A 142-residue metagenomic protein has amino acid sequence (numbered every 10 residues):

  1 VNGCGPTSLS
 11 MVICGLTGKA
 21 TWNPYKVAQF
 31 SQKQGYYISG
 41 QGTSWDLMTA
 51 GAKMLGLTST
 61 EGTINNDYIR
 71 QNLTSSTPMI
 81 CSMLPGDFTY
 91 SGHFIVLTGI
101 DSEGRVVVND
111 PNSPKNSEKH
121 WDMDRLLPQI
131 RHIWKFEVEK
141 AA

Functional and structural regions predicted by a protein language model:
V1: Extracytoplasmic cell-surface/polysaccharide-interacting catalytic and binding patches
S8-I13: Buried hydrophobic packing segments
C14, G18-A141: Conserved active-site-adjacent core of cysteine acyl-enzyme catalytic domains
